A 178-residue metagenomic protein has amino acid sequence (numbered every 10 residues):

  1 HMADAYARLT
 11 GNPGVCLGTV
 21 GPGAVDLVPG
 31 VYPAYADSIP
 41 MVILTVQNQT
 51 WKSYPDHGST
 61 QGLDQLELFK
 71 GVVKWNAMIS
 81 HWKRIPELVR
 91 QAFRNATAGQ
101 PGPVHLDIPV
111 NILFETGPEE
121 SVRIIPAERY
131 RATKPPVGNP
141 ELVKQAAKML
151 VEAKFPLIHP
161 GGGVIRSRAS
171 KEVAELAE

Functional and structural regions predicted by a protein language model:
H1-E178: N-terminal alpha/beta PP-like core and its mobile active-site loop of ThDP/TPP-dependent enzymes
